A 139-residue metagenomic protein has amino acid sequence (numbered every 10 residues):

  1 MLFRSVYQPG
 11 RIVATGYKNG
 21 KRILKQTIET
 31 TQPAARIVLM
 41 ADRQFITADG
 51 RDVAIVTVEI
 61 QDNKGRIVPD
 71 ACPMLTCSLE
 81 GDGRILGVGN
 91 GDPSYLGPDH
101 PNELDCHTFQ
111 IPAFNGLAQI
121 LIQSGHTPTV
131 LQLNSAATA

Functional and structural regions predicted by a protein language model:
M1-L2: Short, small-residue-biased leader/transition segments that mark boundaries at the very start of proteins
S5, P9, Y17: Gly/His-enriched, cation/cofactor- and phosphate-binding structural elements
V6, Q123-P128: Short, surface-exposed loop/turn segments at beta-strand-coil junctions that are enriched for proline with nearby
T15, R51-P69, L75, L131-S135: Beta-strand-rich structural segments
G20-P33, A139: Edge beta-strands of extracellular beta-sandwich domains
K25-E29, V53, K64-H100: Short flexible loop/turn segments that cap and initiate beta-strands
T31-D49: Low-complexity, acidic Ser/Thr/Pro/Gly-rich terminal tails and inter-domain linkers that flank the onset of structured
P98-I120: Aromatic sugar-binding surface patches on proteins that engage polysaccharides or sugar-phosphate polymers
